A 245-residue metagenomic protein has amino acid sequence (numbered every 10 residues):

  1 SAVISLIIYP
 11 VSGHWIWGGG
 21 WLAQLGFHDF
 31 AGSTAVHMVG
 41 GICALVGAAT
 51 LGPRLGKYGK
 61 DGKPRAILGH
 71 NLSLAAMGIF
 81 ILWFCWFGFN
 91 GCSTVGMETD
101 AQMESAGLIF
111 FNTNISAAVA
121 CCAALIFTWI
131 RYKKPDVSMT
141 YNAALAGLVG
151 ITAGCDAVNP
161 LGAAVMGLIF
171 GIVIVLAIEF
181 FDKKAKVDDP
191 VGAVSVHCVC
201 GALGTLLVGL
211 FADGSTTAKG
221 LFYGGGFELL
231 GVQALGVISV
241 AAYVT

Functional and structural regions predicted by a protein language model:
S1-T245: Glycine- and aromatic-enriched membrane alpha-helices
